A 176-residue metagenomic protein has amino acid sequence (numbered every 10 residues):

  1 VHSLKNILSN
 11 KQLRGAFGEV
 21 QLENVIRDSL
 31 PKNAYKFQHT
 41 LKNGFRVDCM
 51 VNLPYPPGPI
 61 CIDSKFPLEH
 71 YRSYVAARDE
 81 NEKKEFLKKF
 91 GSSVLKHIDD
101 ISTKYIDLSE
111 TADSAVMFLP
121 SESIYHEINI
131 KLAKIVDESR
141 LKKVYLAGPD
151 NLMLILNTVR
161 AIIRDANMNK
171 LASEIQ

Functional and structural regions predicted by a protein language model:
V1-Q176: Amphipathic, heptad-repeat alpha-helical coiled-coil/stalk segments that mediate oligomerization, tethering
